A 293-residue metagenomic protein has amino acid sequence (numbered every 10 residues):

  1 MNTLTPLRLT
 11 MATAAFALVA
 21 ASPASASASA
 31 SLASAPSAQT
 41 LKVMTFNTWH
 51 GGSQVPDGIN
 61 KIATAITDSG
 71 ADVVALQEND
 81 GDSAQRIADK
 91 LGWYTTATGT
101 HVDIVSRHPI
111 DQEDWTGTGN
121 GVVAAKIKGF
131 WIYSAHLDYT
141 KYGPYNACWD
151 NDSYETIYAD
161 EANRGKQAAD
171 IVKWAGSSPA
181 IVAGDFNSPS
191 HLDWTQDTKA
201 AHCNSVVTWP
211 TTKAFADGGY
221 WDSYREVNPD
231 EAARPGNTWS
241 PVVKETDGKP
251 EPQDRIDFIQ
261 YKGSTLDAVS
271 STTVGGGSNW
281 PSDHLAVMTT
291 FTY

Functional and structural regions predicted by a protein language model:
N2-A15, S22-K90: N-terminal, active-site-proximal structural segment of metallo-dependent hydrolase catalytic domains
S31-T64, S106-Y293: Active-site regions of metal-assisted phosphoester/phosphodiester hydrolases, unifying DNase/endonuclease modules
D72-V73, Y94, S178: Secondary-structure boundary/capping positions in well-ordered alpha/beta enzyme cores
L76, A97, R225: Short beta-strand and adjacent tight-turn residues that come in two discontinuous sequence segments and form the edges
N79-D82, V102, D230: Short active-site-proximal "capping" loops at secondary-structure junctions
Q85, V102, T212: Short glycine-/small-residue-rich flexible loop motifs, especially phosphate/cofactor-binding loops
K90-G92, G218-G219: Short, structured coil segments at secondary-structure junctions
T95-S106: A short, structured active-site edge motif that brings together acidic residues
